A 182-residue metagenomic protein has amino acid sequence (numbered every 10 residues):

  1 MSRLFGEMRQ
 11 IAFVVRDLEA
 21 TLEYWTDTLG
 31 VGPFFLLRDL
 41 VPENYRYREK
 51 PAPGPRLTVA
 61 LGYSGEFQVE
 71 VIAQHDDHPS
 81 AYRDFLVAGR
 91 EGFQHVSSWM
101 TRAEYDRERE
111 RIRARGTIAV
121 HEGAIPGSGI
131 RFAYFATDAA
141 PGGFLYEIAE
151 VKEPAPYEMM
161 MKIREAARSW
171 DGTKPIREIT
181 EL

Functional and structural regions predicted by a protein language model:
M1-R9, F13-F35, E49-I118, G129 (+1 more regions): Glyoxalase I/VOC metalloenzyme domain signal
F35-D39, G123-A124: Conserved catalytic-core motifs of GNAT/GCN5-like acyltransferases
P42, G127-A133: Short proline/glycine- and acidic-rich turn/helix-capping motifs at secondary-structure junctions
P42-K50: N-terminal beta-loop-helix "entrance" segment that forms/cooperates in small-molecule cofactor or anionic ligand
